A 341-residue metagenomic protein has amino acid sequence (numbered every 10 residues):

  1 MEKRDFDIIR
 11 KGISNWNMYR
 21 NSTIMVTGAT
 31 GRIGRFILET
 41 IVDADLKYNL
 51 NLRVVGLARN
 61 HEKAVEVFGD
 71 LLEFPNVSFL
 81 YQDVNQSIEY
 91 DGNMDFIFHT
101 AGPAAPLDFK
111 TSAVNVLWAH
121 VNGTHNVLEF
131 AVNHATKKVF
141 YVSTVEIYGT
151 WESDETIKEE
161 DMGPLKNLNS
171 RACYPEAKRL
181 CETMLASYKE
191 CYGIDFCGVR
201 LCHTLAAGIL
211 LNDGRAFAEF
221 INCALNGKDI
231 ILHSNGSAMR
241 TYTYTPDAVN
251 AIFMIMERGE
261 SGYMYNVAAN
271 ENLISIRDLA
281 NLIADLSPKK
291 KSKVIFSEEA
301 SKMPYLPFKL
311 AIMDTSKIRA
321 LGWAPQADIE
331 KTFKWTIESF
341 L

Functional and structural regions predicted by a protein language model:
M1-M18, T23, E39, N49-L52 (+1 more regions): Amphipathic terminal alpha-helices
T23-D43: N-terminal Rossmann NAD(P)H-binding glycine-rich loop of SDR-like oxidoreductase domains
S78, A224-L341: C-terminal substrate-binding subdomain of Rossmann-fold SDR/epimerase-dehydratase oxidoreductases
Y81-A119: NAD(P)H-binding glycine-rich loop region in Rossmannoid oxidoreductase-like domains and their noncatalytic homologs
A104-L107, V145-E152, R171, C202-G208: Active-site segment of SDR-like NAD(P)-dependent oxidoreductases
H125-A172: Conserved Rossmann-fold NAD(P)-dependent oxidoreductase catalytic core, especially the SDR/UDP-sugar
W151-E160, T183-R240, T245-M256, N281-L286: NAD(P)-dependent short-chain dehydrogenase/reductase
C173, A177: Active-site helix of classical SDR
